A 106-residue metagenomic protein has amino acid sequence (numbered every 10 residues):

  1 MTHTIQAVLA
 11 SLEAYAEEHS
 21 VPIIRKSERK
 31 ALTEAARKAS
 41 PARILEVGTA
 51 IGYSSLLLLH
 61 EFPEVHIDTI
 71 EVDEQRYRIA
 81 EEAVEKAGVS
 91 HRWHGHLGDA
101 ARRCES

Functional and structural regions predicted by a protein language model:
M1-S106: A short alpha-helical cap/connector motif
